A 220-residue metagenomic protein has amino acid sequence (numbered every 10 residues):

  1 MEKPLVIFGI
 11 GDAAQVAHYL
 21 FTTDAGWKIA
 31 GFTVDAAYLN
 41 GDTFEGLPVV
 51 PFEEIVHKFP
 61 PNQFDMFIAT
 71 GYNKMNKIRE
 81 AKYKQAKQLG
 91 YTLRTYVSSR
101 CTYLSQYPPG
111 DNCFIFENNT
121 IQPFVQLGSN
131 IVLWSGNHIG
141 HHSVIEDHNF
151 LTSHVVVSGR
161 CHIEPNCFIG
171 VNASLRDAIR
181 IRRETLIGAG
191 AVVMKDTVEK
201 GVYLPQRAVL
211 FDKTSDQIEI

Functional and structural regions predicted by a protein language model:
M1-P60: Hydrophobic, well-ordered beta-alpha structural blocks that scaffold small-molecule cofactor pockets
A13, G71-K74, A208: Short glycine-rich anion-binding loops that position phosphate/pyrophosphate groups of nucleotides and phosphorylated
H18-L20, R79-K82, L127, V198-E199 (+1 more regions): Short amphipathic alpha-helical segments
I29, V49, L93, V209-L210: Residue-level detector of beta-propeller blades
N40-T102: Phosphate-bearing ligand-interacting subdomains that bind or position ATP/ADP/UDP/GDP/NAD(P) or nucleotide-linked
L47-P51, N112-F114, E219-I220: Short, hinge-like loop/turn segments at secondary-structure boundaries
Y96-F211: Structural signal for interior beta-strand "rungs" in well-ordered beta-sheet cores of soluble enzyme domains
